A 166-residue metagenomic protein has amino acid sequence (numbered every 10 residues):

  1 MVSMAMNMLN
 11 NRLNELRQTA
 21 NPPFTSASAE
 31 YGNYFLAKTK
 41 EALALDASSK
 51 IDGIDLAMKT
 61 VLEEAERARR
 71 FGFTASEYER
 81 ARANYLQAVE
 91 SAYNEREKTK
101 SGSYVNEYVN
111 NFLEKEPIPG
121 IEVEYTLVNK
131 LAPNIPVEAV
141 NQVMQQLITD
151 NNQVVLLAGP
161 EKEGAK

Functional and structural regions predicted by a protein language model:
M1, L13-V137, N152-E163: M16 family metallopeptidases and their MPP-like homologs
M1-L9: Active/ligand-binding-proximal structured segments within catalytic/core domains that scaffold catalytic residues
M144-D150: Amphipathic heptad-repeat coiled-coil/leucine-zipper-like oligomerization helices
